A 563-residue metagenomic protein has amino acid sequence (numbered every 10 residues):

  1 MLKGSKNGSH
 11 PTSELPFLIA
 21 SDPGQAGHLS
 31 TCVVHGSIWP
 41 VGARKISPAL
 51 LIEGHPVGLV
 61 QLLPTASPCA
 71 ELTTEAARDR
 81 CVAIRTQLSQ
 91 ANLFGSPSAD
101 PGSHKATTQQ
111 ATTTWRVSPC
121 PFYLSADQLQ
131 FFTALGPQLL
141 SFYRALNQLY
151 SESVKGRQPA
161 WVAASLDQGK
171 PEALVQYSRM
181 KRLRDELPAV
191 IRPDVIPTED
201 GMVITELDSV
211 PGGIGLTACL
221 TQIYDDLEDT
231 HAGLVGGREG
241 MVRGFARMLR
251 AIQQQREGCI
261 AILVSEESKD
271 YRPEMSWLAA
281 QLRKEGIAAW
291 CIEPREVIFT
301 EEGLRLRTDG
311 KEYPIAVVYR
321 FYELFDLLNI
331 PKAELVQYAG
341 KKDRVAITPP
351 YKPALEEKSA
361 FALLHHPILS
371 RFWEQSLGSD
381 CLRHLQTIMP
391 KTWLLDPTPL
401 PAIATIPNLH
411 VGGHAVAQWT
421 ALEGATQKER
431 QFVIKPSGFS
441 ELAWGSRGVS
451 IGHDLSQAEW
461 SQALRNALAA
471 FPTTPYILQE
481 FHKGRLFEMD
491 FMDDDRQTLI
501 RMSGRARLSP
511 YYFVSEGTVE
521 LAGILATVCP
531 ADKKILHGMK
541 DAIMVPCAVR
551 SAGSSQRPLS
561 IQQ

Functional and structural regions predicted by a protein language model:
M1-G4, F17-L18, D22, S30-Q563: Preference for protein termini
N7-L15: Positively charged N-terminal leader segments that act as targeting/secretion signals
